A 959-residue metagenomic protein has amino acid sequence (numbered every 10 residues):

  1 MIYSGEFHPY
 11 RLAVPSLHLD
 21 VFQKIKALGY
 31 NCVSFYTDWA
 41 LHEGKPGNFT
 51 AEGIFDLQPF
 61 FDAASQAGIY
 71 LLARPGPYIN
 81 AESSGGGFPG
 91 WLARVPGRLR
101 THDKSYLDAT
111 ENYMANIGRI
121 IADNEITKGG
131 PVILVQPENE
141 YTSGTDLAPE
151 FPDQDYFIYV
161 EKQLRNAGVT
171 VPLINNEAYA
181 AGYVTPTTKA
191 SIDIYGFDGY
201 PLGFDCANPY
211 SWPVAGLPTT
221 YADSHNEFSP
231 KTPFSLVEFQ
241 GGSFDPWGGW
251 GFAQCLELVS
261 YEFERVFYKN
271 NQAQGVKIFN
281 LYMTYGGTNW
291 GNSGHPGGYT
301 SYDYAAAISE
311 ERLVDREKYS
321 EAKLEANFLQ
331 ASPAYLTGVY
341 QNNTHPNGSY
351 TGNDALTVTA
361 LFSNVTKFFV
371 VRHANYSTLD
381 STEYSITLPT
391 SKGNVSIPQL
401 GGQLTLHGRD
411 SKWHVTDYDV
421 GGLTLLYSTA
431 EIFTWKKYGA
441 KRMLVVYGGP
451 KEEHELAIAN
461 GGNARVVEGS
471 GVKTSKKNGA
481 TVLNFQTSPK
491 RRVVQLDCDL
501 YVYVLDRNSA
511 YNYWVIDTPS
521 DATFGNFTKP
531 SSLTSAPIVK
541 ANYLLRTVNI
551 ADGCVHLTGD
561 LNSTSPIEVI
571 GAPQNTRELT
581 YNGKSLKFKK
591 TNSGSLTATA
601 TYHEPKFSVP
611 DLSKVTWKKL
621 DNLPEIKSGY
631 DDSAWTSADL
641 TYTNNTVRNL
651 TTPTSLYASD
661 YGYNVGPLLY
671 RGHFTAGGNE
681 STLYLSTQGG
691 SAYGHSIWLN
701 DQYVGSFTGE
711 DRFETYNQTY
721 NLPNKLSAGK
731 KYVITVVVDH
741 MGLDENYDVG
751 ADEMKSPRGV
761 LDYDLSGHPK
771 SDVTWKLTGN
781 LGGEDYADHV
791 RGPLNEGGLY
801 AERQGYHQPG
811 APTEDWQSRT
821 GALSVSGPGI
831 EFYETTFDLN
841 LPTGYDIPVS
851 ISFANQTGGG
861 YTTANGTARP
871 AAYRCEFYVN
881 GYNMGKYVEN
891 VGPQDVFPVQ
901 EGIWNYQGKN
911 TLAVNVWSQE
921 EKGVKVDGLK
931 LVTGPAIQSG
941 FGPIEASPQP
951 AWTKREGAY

Functional and structural regions predicted by a protein language model:
M1-A51, P96-K104, E111-N124, K128-I133 (+6 more regions): Mature N-terminal, pre-catalytic/accessory segment of carbohydrate-active enzymes
I2-P15, D38-F55, L92-N112, P137-Q154 (+5 more regions): The substrate-binding groove and active-site-proximal loops of carbohydrate-active enzymes, especially glycoside
L17-G86, G90, E161-N166: Aromatic-lined substrate-binding rim segments of carbohydrate-active enzymes
G47-G53, Q66, P77-K104, D108 (+8 more regions): Aromatic- and acidic-residue-enriched segments that line the glycan-binding/catalytic groove of carbohydrate-active
I69, K162-V171, A207-G297, S363 (+2 more regions): Catalytic-core region of carbohydrate-active enzymes that cleave or remodel glycosidic bonds
Y106-V184: Active-site neighborhood of glycoside hydrolase catalytic domains
N176-G216, T232-G242: Aromatic- and acid-rich polysaccharide-binding/catalytic face of secreted or lumenal carbohydrate-active enzymes
Y319-Q907, T911, V916-Y959: Non-catalytic C-terminal accessory domains or segments of carbohydrate-active enzymes
